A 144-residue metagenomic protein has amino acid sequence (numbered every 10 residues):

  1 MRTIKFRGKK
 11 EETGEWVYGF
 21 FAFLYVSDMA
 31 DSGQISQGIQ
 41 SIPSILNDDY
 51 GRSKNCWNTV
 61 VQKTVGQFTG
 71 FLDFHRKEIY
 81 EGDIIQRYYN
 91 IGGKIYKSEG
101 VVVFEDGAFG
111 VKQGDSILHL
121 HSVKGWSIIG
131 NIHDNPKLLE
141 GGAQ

Functional and structural regions predicted by a protein language model:
M1-Q144: Secondary-structure transition motif
